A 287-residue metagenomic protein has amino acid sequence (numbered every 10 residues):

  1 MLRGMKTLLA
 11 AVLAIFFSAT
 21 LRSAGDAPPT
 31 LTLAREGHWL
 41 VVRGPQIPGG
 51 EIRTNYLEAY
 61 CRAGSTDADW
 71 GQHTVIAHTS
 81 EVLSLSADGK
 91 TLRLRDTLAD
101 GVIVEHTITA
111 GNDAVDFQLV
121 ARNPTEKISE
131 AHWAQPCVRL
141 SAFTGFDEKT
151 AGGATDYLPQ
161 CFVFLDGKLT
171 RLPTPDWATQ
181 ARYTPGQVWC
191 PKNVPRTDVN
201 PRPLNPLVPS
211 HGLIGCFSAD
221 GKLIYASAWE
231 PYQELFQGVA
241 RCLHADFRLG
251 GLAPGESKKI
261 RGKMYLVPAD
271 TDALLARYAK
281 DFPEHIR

Functional and structural regions predicted by a protein language model:
M1-A10: Bacterial N-terminal signal peptides that target proteins for export
A10-A19: Bacterial N-terminal signal peptides
T20-A24: Sec/Tat signal peptide C-region and signal peptidase I cleavage site
D26, S86, R95-T97, T184-R287: Beta-strand-rich recognition/accessory modules
D26-V82: Acidic-aromatic substrate-binding/catalytic surfaces of carbohydrate-active enzymes
S65-N112, E130-H132: Extended, loop-rich substrate-binding clefts of extracytoplasmic carbohydrate-active enzymes
A110-D166: Acidic (Asp/Glu-rich), glycine- and aromatic
G152-R202: Low-complexity, serine/threonine/proline-enriched polar segments
